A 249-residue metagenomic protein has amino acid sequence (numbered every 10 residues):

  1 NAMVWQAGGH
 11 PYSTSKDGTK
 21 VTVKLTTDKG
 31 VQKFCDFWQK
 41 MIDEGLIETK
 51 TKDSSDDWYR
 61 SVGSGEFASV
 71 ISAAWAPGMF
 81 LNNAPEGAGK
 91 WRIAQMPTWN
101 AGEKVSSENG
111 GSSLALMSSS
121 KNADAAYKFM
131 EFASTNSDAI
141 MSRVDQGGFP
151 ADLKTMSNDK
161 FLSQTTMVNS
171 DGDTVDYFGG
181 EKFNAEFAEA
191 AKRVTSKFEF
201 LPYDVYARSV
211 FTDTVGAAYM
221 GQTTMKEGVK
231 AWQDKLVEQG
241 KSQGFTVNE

Functional and structural regions predicted by a protein language model:
N1-V23, G30, Q39, F67: Extracytoplasmic/periplasmic solute-binding protein
H10, V31, M41-E44, E86-G87 (+2 more regions): Short helix-loop capping/hinge motifs at secondary-structure junctions, enriched in acidic/polar residues
G18-T51, M96: Glycine-centered hinge/linker elements that transmit conformational signals in sensory and ligand-binding systems
K40-D43, S170, N184-E249: Conserved C-terminal helix/tail region of periplasmic/extracytoplasmic solute-binding proteins
K50-S64: Short helix-initiation/N-cap motifs at beta->coil->alpha
S64-A73, G89: Alpha-to-beta junction loops
A76-G87, N100-S209, V247-N248: C-terminal lobe and pocket-closing loops of periplasmic/extracytoplasmic Venus-flytrap solute-binding proteins
W91-N100: A structural supersecondary motif
